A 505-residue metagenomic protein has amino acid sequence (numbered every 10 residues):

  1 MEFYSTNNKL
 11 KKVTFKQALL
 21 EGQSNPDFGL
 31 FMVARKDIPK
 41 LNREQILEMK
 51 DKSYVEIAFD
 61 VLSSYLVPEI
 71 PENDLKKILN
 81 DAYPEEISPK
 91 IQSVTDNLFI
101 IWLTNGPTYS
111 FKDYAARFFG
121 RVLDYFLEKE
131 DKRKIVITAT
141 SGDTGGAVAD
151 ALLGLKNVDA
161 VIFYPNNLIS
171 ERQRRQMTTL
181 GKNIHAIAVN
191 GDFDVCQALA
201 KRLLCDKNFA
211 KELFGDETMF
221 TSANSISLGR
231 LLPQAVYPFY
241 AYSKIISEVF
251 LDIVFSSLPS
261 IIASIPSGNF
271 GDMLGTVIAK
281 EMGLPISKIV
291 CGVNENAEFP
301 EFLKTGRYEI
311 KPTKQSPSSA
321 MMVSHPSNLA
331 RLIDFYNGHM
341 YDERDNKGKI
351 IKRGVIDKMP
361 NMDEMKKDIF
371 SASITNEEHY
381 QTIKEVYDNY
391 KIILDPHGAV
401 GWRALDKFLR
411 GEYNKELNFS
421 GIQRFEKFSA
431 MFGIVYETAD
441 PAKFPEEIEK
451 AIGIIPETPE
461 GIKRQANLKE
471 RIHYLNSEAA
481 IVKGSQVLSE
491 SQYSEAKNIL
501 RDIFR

Functional and structural regions predicted by a protein language model:
M1-R505: PLP-dependent amino-acid enzyme catalytic core
